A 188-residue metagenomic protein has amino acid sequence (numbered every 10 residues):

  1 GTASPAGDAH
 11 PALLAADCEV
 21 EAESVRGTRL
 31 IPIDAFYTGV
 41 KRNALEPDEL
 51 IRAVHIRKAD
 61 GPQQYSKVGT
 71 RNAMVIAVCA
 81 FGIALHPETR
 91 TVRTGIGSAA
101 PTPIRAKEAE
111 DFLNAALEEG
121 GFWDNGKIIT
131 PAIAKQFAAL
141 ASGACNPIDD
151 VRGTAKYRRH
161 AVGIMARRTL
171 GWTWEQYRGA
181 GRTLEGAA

Functional and structural regions predicted by a protein language model:
G1-A188: C-terminal structural segment of proteins
